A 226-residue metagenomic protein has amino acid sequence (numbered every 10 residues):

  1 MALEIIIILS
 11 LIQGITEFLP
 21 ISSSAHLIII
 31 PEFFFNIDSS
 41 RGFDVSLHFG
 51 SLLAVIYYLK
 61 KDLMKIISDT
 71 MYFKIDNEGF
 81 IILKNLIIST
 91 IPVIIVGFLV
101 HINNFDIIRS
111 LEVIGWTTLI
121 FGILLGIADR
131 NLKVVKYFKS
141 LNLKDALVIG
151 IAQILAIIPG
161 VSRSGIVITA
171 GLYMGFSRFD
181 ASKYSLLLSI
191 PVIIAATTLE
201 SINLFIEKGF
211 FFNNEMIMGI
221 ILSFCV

Functional and structural regions predicted by a protein language model:
M1-V226: Multi-pass membrane proteins that catalyze or facilitate reactions on polyprenyl-/lipid-phosphate substrates and their
